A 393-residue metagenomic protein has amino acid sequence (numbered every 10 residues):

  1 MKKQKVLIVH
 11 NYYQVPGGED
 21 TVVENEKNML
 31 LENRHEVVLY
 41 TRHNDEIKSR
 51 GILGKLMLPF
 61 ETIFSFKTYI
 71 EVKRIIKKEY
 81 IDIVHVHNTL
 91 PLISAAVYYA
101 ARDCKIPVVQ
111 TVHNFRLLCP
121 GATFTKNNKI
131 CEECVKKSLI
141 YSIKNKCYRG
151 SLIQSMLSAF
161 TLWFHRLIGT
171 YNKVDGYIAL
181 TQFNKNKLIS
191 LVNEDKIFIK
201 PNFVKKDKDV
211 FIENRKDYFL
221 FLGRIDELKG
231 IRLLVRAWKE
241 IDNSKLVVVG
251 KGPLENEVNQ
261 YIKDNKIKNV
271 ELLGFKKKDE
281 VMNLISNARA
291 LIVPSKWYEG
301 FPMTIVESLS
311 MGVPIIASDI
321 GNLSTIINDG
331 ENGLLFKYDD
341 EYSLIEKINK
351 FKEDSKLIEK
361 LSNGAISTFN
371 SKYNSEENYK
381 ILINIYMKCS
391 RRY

Functional and structural regions predicted by a protein language model:
D20-T21, F221-E240, P253-N259, Y342: A conserved mid-protein helix/loop that constitutes part of the nucleotide-sugar donor-binding site
V23, F219, L234-V235, L246 (+2 more regions): A structural motif in glycosyltransferase catalytic domains
I76, F275-K276, N283-A288: Short alpha-helical donor nucleotide-sugar binding micro-motif in glycosyltransferases
K136-D209, L272: Donor nucleotide-sugar binding/catalytic pocket of nucleotide-sugar-dependent glycosyltransferases
N259-D279: Nucleotide-activated donor-binding/catalytic signature segment of Leloir-type glycosyltransferases, i.e., the conserved
S286-G300, V313: Acidic donor-binding loop of glycosyltransferase active sites
I305, D319-G330, L334-L335: Short acidic/histidine- and often glycine-rich active-site loop of Leloir-type glycosyltransferases that engages
N332, S343, K350, L357-K372 (+1 more regions): A short, well-ordered alpha-helix in the C-terminal region of glycosyltransferases
